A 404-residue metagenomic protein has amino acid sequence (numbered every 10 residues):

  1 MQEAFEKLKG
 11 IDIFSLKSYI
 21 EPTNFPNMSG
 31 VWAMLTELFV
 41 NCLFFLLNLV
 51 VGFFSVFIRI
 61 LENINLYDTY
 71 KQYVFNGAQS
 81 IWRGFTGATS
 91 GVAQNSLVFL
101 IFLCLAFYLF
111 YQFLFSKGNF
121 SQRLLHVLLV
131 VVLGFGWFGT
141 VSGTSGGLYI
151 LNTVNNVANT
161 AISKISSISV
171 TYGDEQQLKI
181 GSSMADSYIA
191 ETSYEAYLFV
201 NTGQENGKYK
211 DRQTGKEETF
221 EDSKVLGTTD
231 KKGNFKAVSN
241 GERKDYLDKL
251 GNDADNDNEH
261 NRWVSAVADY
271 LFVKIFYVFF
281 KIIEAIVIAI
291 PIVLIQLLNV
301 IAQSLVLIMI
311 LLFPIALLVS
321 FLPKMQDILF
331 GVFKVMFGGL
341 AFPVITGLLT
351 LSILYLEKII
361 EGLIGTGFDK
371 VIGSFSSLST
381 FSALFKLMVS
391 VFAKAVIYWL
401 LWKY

Functional and structural regions predicted by a protein language model:
M1-N119, T140-S166: Binding/recognition "hotspot" determinant
M1-S18, M28, W32, G139-G251: Aromatic-rich transmembrane-lumenal/periplasmic boundary elements in polytopic membrane proteins
V56-G87, S223-V287, I310-P314: Membrane-proximal, non-transmembrane alpha-helical segments
I101-L114, I288-M309, Y398-Y404: Transmembrane alpha-helical segments in integral membrane proteins
C104-V130, L312-L322: Hydrophobic transmembrane alpha-helix segments characteristic of membrane transport and insertion machinery
L124-S142: Internal/C-terminal transmembrane anchor helices
K281-F321, K334-V344: Transmembrane alpha-helical segments that form the functional core of multipass membrane systems
K324-Y404: Membrane-proximal bilayer-interacting regions
